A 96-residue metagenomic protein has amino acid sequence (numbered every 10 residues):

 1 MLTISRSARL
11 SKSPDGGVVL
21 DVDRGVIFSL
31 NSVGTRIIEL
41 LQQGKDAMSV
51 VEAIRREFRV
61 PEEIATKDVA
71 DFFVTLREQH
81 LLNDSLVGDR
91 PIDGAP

Functional and structural regions predicted by a protein language model:
M1-G17: Long, low-complexity, charged/polar intrinsically disordered regions in eukaryotic proteins
P14, D23-R24: Short, well-ordered turn and helix-capping elements at secondary-structure junctions
V19-D21: Short, acidic/hydrophobic/Gly-rich beta-strand patch recurrent on exposed beta strands that often constitutes part
V26-P96: Long, charge-rich, low-complexity alpha-helical segments
